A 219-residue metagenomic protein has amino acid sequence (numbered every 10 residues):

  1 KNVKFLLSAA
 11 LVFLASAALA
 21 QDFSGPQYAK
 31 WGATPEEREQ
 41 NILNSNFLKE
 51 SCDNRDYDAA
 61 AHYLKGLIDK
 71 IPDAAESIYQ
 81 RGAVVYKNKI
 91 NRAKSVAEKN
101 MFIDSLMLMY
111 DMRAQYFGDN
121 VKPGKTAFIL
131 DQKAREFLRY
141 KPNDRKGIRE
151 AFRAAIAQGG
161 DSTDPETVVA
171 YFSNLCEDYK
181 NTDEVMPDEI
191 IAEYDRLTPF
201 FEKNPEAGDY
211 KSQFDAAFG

Functional and structural regions predicted by a protein language model:
K1-W31, A83: Bacterial Sec-dependent N-terminal signal peptides
D22-G219: Preference for long, solvent-exposed alpha-helical segments and helix-linker "stalks"
